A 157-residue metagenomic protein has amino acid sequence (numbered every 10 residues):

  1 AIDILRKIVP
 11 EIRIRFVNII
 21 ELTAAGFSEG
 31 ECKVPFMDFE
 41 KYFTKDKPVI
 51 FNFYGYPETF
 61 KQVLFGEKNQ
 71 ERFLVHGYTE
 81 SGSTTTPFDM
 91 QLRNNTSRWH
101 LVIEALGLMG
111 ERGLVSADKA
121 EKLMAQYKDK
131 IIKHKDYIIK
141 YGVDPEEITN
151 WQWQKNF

Functional and structural regions predicted by a protein language model:
A1-F157: Thiamine diphosphate
